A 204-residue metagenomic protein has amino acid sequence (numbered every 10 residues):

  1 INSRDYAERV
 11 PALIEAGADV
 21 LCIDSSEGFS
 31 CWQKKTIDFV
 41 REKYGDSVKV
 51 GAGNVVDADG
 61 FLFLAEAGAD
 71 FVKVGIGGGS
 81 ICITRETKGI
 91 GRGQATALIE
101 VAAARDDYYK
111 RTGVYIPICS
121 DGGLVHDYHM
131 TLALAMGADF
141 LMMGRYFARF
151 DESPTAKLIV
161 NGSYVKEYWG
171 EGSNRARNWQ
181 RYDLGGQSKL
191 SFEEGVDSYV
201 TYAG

Functional and structural regions predicted by a protein language model:
I1, V20, F39-V56, F71 (+1 more regions): Short beta-strand/loop segments at the ligand-binding rim of alpha/beta enzyme cores
I1-R4, A16: Catalytic alpha/beta active-site cores
S3-R9, S25-V50, V55-A65, G79-A102 (+1 more regions): Active-site-adjacent beta->alpha loops and helix N-cap segments on the catalytic face of soluble alpha/beta enzymes
Y6-L13, V50, V56-V74, L124-D139: Catalytic cores of alpha/beta
L13-I23: Catalytic domains of carbohydrate-active enzymes, especially glycoside hydrolases
L21-C22, K73, M142-M143: Short hydrophobic alpha-helical runs that function as membrane-insertion/retention elements
S25, I76, R145: Short secondary-structure boundary segments
A67, G89-S120, V125-G204: Alpha/beta catalytic cores of nucleotide-metabolism and tRNA/nucleoside-modifying enzymes
